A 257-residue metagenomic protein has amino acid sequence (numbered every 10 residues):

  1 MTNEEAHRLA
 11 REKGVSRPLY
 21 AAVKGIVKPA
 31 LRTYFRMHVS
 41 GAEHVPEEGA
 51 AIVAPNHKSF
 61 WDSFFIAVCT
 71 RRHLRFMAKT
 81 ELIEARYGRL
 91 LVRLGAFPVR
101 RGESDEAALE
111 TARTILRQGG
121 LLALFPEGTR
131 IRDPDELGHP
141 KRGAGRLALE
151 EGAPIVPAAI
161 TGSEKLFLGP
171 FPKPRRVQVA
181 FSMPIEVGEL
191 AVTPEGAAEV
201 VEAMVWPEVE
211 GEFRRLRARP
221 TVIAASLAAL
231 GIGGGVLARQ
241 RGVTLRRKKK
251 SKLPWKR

Functional and structural regions predicted by a protein language model:
M1-L19, A107-R257: Non-catalytic C-terminal accessory region of glycerolipid acyltransferases and related lyso-lipid remodeling enzymes
T2-S40, A85-L94: A transmembrane-helix-recognition feature enriched in membrane-embedded lipid enzymes and envelope glyco-/phospholipid
A10, R32-E48, K248-R257: N-terminal signal-anchor transmembrane helix
I26-K28, R93-V99, G128-R132: Short, basic, glycine/proline-bearing loop/turn elements
R32, E47-S104: Catalytic core of membrane glycerolipid acyltransferases/transacylases, capturing the structured, soluble-facing
V39-A42, E84, E106-L109: Structural motif corresponding to alpha-helix initiation and N-cap regions
G41, N56, A78-K79, G95 (+2 more regions): A secondary-structure boundary/capping signal
E43, S104, T161: Residue-level "edge-of-site" marker
